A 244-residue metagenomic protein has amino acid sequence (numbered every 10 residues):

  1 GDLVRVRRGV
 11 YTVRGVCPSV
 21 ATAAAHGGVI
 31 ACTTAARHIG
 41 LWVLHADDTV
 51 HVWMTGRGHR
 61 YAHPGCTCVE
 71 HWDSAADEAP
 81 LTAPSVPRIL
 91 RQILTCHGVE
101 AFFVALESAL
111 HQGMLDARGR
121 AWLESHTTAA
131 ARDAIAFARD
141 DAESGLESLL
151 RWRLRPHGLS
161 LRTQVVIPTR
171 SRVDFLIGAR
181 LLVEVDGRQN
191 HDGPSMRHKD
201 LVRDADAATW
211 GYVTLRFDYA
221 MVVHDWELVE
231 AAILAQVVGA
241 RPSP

Functional and structural regions predicted by a protein language model:
G1-T127, V238-P244: Short gly/ser-rich loop at a beta-strand->alpha-helix junction or flexible surface loop bordering the NTP-binding
L110-P244: Surface segments flanking catalytic/ligand-binding clefts of nucleic-acid enzymes
